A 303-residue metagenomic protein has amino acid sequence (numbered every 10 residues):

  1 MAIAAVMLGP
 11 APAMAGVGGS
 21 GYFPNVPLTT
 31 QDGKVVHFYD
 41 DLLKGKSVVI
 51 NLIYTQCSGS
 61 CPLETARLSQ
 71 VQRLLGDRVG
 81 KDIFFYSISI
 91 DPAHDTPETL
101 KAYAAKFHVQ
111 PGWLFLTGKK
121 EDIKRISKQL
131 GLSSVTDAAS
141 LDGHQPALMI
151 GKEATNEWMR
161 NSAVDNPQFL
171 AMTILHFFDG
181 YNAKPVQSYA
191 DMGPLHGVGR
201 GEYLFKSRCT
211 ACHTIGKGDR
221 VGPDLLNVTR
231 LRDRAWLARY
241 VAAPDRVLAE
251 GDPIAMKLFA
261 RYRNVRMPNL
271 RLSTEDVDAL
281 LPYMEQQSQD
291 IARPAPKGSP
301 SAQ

Functional and structural regions predicted by a protein language model:
A13-D40, L63-R67, M172-M192: N-terminal "domain-start" segment that seeds a small globular fold
F38-E64, L68: Short active-site neighborhood of thiol/selenol oxidoreductases, capturing the structured segment around
C57-C61, L148, G201, F205-I215 (+2 more regions): The canonical Cys-X-X-Cys-His
T65-L116, K120-I123, D233: Structural microenvironment flanking redox-active thiols in thiol-disulfide oxidoreductases
A102-Q145, E250, I254-R261, R266: Short, internal strand/loop/helix patches that form the active-site neighborhood or redox-interaction surface
D122, I126, Q145-N156, F169-G180 (+2 more regions): C-terminal capping alpha-helices of c-type cytochrome domains
H176-L204, V221, P300: Electrostatic cytochrome c docking/interface patches
T214-R246: Gly/Gly-Pro-rich "capping" loops immediately C-terminal to redox-active cysteine motifs in periplasmic/lumenal
